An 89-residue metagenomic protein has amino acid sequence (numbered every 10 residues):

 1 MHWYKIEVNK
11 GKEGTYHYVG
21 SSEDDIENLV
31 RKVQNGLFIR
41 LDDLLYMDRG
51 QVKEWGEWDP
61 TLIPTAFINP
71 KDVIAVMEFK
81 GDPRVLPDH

Functional and structural regions predicted by a protein language model:
M1-H89: Eukaryotic intrinsically disordered, low-complexity regulatory linkers and tails enriched in Ser/Thr/Pro
